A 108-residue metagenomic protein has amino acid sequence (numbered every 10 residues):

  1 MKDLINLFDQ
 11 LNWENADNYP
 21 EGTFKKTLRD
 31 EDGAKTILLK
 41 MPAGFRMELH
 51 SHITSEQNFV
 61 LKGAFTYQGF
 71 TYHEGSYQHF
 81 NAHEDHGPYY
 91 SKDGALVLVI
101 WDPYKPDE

Functional and structural regions predicted by a protein language model:
M1-G33: A short, N-terminal "cap"/entry segment at the start of jelly-roll beta-barrel domains of the cupin/DSBH fold
G22, R29-S51, T66, N81-D85: Conserved short histidine dyad/triad with adjacent acidic residue
I53-Y67, E74: Glycine- and acidic-residue-biased ligand/ion/polar-headgroup-sensing regions
A82-D107: Ligand-binding loop in jelly-roll beta-barrel domains
